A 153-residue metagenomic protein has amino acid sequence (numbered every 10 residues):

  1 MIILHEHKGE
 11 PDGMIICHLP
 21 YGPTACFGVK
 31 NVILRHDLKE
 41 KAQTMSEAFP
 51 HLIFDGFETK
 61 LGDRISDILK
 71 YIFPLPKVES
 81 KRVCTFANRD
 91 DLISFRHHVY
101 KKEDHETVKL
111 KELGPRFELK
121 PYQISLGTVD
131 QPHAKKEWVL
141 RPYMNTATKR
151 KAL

Functional and structural regions predicted by a protein language model:
M1-L153: Phospho-regulatory, Ser/Thr- and acidic-rich intrinsically disordered linkers and terminal tails that flank modular
